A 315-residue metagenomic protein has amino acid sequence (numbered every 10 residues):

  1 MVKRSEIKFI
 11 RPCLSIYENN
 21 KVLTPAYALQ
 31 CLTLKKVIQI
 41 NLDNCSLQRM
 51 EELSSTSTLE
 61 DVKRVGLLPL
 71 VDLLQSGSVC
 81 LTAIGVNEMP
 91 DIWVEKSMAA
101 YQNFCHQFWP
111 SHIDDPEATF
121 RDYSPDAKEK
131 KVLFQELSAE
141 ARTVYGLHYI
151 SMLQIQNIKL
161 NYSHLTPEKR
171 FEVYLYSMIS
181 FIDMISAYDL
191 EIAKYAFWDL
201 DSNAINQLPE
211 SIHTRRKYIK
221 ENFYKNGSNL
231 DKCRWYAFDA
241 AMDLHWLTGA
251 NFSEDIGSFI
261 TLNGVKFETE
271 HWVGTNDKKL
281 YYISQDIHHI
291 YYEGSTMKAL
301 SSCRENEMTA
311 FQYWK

Functional and structural regions predicted by a protein language model:
V2-H271, Y281, Q285-H289, E293-K315: Active-site-proximal, substrate-binding regions of enzyme catalytic domains and RNA-binding/basic surfaces
V273-T275: Acidic beta-strand-to-loop metal/phosphate-binding motif
K278: Short, glycine/serine-rich, charged loops/turns that create anion-binding and catalytic segments at active sites
